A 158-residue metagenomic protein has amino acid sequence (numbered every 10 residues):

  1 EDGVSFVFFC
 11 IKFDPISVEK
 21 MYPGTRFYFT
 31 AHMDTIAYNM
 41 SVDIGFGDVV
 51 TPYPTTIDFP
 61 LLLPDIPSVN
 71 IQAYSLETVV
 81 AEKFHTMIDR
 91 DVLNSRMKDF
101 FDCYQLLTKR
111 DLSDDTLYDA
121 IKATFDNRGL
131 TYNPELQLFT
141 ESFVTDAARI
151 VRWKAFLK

Functional and structural regions predicted by a protein language model:
D2-K158: Structured mid-to-C-terminal alpha-helical surface segments
